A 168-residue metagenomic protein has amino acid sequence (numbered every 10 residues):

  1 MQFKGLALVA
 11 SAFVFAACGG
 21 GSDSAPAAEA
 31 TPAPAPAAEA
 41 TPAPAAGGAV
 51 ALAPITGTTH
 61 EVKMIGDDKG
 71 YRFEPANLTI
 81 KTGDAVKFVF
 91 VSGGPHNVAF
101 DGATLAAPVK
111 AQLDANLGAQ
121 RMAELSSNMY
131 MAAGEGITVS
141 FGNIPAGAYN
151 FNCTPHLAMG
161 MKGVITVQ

Functional and structural regions predicted by a protein language model:
M1-A7: Bacterial N-terminal signal peptides that target proteins for export
V9-S11: N-terminal leader/targeting signatures
V14-A17: C-terminal motif of bacterial Sec signal peptides marking the signal peptidase cleavage site
G19-Q168: Extracytoplasmic copper-binding redox domains, predominantly the cupredoxin/blue-copper superfamily
